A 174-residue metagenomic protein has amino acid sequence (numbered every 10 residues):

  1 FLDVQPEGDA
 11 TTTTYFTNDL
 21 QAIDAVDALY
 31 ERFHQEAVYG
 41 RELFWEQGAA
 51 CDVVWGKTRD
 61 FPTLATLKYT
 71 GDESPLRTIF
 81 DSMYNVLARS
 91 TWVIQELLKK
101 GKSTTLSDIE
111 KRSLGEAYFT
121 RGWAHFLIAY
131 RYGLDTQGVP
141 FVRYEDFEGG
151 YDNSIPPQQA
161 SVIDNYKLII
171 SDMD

Functional and structural regions predicted by a protein language model:
F1-V4, W55, D60, T136-V139 (+1 more regions): Aromatic-residue-lined binding/catalytic grooves and analogous aromatic/hydrophobic interfacial grooves in multimeric
F1-W45, K68: Membrane-proximal, proline-rich intrinsically disordered regions
E7-G8, L67-G71, E148-Y151: Flexible, solvent-exposed coil segments and beta strand-coil junctions, predominantly the extracellular/periplasmic
Q21, R89, L168: Charged catalytic carboxylate motif
E31, R59-Y132, I155-N165, D174: Conserved, well-structured interaction surfaces
H34-R41, V53-G56, A124-D135: Secretory-pathway/luminal and periplasmic proteins that interact with or process carbohydrate-rich
E46-D52, S113: Acidic helix-start/capping segments at beta-turn-to-alpha-helix junctions
L134-E148: Short, flexible, mixed-charge acidic loops at enzyme active sites
